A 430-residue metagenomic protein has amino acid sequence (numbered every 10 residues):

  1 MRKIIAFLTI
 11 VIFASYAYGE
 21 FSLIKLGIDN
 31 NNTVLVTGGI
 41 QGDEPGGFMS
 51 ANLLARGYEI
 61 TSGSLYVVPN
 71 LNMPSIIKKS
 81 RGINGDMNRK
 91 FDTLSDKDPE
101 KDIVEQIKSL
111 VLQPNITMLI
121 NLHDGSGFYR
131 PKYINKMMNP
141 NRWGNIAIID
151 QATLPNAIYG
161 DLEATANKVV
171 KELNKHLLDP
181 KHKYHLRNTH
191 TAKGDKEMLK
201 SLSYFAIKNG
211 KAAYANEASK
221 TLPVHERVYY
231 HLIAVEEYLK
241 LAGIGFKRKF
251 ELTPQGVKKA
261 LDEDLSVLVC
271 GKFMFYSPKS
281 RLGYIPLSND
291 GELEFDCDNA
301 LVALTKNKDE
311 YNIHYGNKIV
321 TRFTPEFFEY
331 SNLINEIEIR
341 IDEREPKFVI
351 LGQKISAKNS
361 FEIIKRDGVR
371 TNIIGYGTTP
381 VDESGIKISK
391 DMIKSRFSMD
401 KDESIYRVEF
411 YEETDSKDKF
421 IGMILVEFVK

Functional and structural regions predicted by a protein language model:
R2-A6, Y16-K430: Structured catalytic-domain cores with a bias toward divalent-metal coordination
T9-F13: Hydrophobic core
